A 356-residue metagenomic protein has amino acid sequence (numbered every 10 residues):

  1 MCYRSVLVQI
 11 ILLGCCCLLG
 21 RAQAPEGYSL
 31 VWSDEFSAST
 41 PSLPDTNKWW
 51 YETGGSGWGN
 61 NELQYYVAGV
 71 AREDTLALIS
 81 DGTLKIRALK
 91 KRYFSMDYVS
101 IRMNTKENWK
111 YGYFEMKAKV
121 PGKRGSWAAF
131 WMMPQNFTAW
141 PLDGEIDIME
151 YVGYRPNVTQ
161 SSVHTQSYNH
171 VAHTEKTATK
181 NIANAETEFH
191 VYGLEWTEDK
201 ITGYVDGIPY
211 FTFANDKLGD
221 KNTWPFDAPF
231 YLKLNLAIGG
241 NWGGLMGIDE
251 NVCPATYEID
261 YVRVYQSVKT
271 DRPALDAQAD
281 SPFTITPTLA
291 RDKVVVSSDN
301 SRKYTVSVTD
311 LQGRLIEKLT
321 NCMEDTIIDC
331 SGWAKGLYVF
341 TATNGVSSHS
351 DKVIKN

Functional and structural regions predicted by a protein language model:
M1, G14-C16, V252, N321 (+1 more regions): The N-terminal extracellular segments of secreted preproproteins, especially immediately downstream of signal
M1-A24: Bacterial Sec-dependent N-terminal signal peptides
C2-V6, L89, Y151, A237 (+3 more regions): Generic beta-structure capping elements
L12, L19, K123, A139 (+7 more regions): Generic structural signal for beta-strand residues in well-ordered domains
Q23-K269: GH16 jelly-roll
L275-N356: C-terminal outer-membrane/trafficking sorting elements
